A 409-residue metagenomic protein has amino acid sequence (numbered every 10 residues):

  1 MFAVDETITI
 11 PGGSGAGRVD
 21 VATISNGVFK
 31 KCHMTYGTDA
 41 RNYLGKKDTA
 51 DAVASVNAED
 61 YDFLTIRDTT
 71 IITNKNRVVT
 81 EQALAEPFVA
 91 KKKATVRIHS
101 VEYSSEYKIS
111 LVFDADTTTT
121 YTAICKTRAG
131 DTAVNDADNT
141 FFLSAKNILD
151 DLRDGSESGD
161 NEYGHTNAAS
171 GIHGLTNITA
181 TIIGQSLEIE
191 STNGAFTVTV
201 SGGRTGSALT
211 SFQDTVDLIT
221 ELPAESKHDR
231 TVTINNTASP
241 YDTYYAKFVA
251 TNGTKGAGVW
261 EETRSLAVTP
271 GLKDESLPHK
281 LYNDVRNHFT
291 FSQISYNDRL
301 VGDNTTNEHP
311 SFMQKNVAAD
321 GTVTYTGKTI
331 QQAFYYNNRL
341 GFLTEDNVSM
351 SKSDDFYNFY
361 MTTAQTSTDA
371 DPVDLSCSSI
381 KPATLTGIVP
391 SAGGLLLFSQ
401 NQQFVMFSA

Functional and structural regions predicted by a protein language model:
M1, D5, A40-T65, K328-Q332 (+1 more regions): Repeated scaffold domains used in trafficking and secretory/extracellular systems, primarily beta-propellers
M1-A50, N139, L143: Contiguous, structured surface segment used for ligand recognition
F2-A3, T9, I72, G341-L343 (+1 more regions): Conserved beta-strand element within WD40/beta-propeller blades
D5, A22-S25, T73, Q82 (+4 more regions): Hydrophobic/aromatic beta-strand positions that recur at structurally equivalent sites within the blades
T7, G15-D20, N76-V78, S186 (+3 more regions): Loop/turn residues immediately N-terminal
A52, D60, T69, T73-K75 (+2 more regions): Long, charge-dense tracts
A58-V79, L395-F398, F404-V405: Elongated alpha-helical scaffolds
D303-N338, T344-A409: Beta-propeller and closely related beta-pinwheel folds
